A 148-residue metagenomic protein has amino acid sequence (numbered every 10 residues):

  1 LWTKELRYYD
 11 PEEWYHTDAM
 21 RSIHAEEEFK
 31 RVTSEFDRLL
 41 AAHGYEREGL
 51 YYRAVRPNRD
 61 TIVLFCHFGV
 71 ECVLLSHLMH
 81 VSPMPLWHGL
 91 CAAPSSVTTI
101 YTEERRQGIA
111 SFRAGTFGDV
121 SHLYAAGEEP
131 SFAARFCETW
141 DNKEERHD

Functional and structural regions predicted by a protein language model:
L1-H43: Phosphate-handling substructures
Y8-Y9, G69-C72: Short hydrophobic/aromatic-rich motifs at helix boundaries and adjacent loops
E13-A19, H67-F68, L78, G118: Generic detector of bulky aromatic hydrophobic side chains
K30-L64, V70: A mid-sequence, solvent-exposed acidic-amphipathic segment
L50-T61, V73-D148: Acidic, low-complexity terminal tails and accessory targeting/binding regions of phosphate-metabolizing enzymes
